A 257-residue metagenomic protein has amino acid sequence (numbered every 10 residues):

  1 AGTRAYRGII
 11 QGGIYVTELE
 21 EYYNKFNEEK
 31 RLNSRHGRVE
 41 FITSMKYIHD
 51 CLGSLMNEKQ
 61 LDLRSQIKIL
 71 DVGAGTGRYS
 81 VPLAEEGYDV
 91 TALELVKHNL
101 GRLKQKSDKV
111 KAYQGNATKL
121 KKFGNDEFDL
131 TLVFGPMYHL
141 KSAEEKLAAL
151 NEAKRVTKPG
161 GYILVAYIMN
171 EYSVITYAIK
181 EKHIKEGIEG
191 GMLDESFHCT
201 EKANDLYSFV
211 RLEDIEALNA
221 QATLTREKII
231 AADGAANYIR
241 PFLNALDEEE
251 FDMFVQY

Functional and structural regions predicted by a protein language model:
Y15-K59, R78: Conserved class I S-adenosyl-L-methionine
Q66-G73: Conserved class I S-adenosyl-L-methionine
G77-K119: Class I SAM-dependent methyltransferase SAM/SAH-binding core
K121-T131: A short acidic, Gly/Pro-enriched loop at the edge of an enzyme's catalytic core that lines a small-molecule cofactor
L147-P159: A short glycine-rich, Lys/Arg-flanked "PGG" loop and its adjoining helix->strand segment in the class I
L164-G191: Conserved class I S-adenosyl-L-methionine
L206-T223, I229: Short alpha-helix
K228-Y257: A C-terminal cap/extension of S-adenosyl-L-methionine-dependent methyltransferases that defines the acceptor-substrate
